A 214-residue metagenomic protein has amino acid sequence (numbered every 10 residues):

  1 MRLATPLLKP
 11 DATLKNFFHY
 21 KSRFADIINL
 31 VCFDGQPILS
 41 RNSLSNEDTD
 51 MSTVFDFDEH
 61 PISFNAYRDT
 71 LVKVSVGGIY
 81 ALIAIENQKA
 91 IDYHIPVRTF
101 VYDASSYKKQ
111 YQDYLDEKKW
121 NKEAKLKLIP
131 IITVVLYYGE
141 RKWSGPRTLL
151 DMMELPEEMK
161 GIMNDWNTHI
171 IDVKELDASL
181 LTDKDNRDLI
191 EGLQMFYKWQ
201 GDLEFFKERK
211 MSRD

Functional and structural regions predicted by a protein language model:
M1-D214: Elongated, amphipathic alpha-helical interaction scaffolds
